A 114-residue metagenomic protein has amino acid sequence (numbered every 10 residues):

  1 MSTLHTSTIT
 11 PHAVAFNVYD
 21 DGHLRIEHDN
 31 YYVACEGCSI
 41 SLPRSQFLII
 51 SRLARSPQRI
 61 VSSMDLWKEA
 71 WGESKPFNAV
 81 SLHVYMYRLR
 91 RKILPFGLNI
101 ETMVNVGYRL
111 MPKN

Functional and structural regions predicted by a protein language model:
M1-H23: Basic, amphipathic DNA-recognition helix from helix-turn-helix-like DNA-binding domains
A13-V18, R25-E27, A34, L53 (+2 more regions): A generic structural signal for short, solvent-exposed coil/turn residues that cap or connect secondary-structure
N17, D29-N30, H83, V106: Intrinsically disordered, low-complexity segments enriched in small/polar residues
N17, L98-N114: A short linear beta-strand->loop->alpha-helix hinge motif most characteristic of winged-helix/helix-turn-helix
N17-Y19, L24-I26, I40, R59-I60 (+2 more regions): Residues that recognize and position ribonucleotide moieties
Y19-F47, L110-N114: A structural micro-motif at secondary-structure boundaries
G22, Q58, G72, N105-R109: Glycine-centered flexibility sites
Y32, S39-S41, L48-Y85, R91 (+1 more regions): Positively charged, aromatic-enriched patches within helix-turn-helix-type DNA-binding elements, predominantly
